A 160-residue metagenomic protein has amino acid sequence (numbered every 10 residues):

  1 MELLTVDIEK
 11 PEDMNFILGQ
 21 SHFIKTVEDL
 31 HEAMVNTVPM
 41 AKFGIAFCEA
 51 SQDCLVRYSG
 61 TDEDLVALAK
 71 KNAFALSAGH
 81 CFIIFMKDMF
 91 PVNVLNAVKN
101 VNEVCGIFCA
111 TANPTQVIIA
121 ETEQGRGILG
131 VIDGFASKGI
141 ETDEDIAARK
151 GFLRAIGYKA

Functional and structural regions predicted by a protein language model:
M1-Y58, G139-A160: N-terminal, charge-rich interaction modules
T5-D7, A67, P91: Short secondary-structure boundary micro-motifs
M14-I17, A41-A46, L55, H80-I84 (+3 more regions): Structural motif
H22-K25, S51-Q52, T61-E63, K87-V92 (+1 more regions): Gly/Ser/Thr-rich loops at beta-strand to alpha-helix junctions that form or flank small-molecule/cofactor-binding
L30, G44, C48, R57-T61 (+3 more regions): General "foldedness" signal
L30-A33, A69, V94-A97: Hydrophobic side chains in well-ordered alpha-helices
F47-I83: Aromatic-anchored, charged helix-turn/loop surface patch used as a conserved interaction hotspot
N72-A78, M89-A160: Helix-rich interaction surfaces within compact, conserved domain-sized segments that mediate assembly or partner
